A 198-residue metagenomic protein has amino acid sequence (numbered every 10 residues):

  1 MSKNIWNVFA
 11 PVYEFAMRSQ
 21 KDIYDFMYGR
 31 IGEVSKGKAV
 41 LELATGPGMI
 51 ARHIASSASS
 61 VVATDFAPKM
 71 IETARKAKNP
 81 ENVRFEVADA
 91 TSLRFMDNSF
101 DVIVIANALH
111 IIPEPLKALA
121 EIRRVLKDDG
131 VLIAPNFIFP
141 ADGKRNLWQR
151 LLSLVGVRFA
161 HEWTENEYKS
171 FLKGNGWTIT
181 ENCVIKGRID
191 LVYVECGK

Functional and structural regions predicted by a protein language model:
M1-S35, M49, T73, P140-A141 (+2 more regions): Conserved class I S-adenosyl-L-methionine
A16, Q20, I133-L191: C-terminal alpha-helical "lid/dimerization" subdomain adjacent to the S-adenosyl-L-methionine
V34-S35, K78, L126: A generic alpha-to-beta junction signature in SAM-dependent methyltransferases
L41, T45-S92: Class I SAM-dependent methyltransferase SAM/SAH-binding core
T91-V102: A short acidic, Gly/Pro-enriched loop at the edge of an enzyme's catalytic core that lines a small-molecule cofactor
V102-E114: A short SAM/SAH-binding and catalytic strip from SAM-dependent methyltransferases
L116-D128: A short glycine-rich, Lys/Arg-flanked "PGG" loop and its adjoining helix->strand segment in the class I
V194-K198: C-terminal lobe and adjacent flexible extensions of AdoMet/dcAdoMet transferase-like proteins
